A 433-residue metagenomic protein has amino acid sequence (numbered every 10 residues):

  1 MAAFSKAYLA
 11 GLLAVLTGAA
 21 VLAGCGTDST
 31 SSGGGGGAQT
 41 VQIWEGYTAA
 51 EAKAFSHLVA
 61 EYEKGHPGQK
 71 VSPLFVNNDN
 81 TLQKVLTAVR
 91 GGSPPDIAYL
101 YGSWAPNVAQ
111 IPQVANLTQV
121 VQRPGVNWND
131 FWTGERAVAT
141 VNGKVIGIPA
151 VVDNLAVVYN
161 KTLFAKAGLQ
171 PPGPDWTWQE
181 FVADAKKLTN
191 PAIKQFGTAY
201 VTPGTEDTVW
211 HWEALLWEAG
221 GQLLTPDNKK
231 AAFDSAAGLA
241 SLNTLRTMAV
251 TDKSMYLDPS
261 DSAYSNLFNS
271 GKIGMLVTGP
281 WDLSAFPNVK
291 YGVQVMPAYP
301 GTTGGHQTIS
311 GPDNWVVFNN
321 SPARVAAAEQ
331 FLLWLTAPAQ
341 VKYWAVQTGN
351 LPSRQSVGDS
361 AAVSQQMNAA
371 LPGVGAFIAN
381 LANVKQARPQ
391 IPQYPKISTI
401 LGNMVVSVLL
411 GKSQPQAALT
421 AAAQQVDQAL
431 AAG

Functional and structural regions predicted by a protein language model:
M1-Q42, K64, A417-T420, Q424-G433: Short, low-complexity disordered leader/linker segments with a strong preference for bacterial N-terminal type II
E61-F131, K166-G168, N266-L267, G274-M275 (+4 more regions): Extracytoplasmic "Venus flytrap"/periplasmic binding protein-like
K64, A167, N243, T247-D252 (+2 more regions): Extracytoplasmic/periplasmic substrate-recognition and gating elements
G102-N154, T208-H211, G292-V295, S364-N368 (+1 more regions): Hinge/lid segment of periplasmic solute-binding proteins
A105-Q113, E135-P172, V201-D227, S310-F318 (+1 more regions): Periplasmic solute-binding protein
G134, V346-T399: Long, aromatic- and glycine/proline-rich binding clefts that accommodate carbohydrate-like moieties
A165, P171, L381-G433: Conserved C-terminal helix/tail region of periplasmic/extracytoplasmic solute-binding proteins
D184-K186, D227-L257: Glycine-centered hinge/linker elements that transmit conformational signals in sensory and ligand-binding systems
